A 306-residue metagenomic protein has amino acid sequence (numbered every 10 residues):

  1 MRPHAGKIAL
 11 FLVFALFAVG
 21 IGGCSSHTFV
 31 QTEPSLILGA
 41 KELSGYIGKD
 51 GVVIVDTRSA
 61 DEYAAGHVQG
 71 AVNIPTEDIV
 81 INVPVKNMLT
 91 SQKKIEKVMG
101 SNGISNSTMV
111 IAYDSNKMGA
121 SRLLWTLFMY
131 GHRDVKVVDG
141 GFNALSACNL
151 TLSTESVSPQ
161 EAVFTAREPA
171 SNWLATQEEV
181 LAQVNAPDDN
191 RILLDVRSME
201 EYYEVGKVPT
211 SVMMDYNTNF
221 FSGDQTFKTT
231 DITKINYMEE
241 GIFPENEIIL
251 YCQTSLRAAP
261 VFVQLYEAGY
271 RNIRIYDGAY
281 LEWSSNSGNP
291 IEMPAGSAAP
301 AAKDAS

Functional and structural regions predicted by a protein language model:
M1-L10: Bacterial N-terminal signal peptides that target proteins for export
G20-G23: C-terminal motif of bacterial Sec signal peptides marking the signal peptidase cleavage site
S26-Q31, P84, L89-E178, R257-I273 (+1 more regions): Thiolate-centered catalytic microenvironments shared by cysteine-dependent enzyme domains
F29-S107, L181-E245: Positively charged, proline/Ser/Thr-rich regional signature most characteristic of the Rhodanese/CDC25-like
S59-E62, E77-I81, S115-G119, F142-A144 (+5 more regions): Solvent-exposed loop/turn segments at secondary-structure junctions within structured extracellular/periplasmic domains
V80, N143-V208, G288-S306: Active-site neighborhoods of enzymes that stabilize oxyanions during catalysis
I235, E240-G296: C-terminal soluble interaction/assembly domains
